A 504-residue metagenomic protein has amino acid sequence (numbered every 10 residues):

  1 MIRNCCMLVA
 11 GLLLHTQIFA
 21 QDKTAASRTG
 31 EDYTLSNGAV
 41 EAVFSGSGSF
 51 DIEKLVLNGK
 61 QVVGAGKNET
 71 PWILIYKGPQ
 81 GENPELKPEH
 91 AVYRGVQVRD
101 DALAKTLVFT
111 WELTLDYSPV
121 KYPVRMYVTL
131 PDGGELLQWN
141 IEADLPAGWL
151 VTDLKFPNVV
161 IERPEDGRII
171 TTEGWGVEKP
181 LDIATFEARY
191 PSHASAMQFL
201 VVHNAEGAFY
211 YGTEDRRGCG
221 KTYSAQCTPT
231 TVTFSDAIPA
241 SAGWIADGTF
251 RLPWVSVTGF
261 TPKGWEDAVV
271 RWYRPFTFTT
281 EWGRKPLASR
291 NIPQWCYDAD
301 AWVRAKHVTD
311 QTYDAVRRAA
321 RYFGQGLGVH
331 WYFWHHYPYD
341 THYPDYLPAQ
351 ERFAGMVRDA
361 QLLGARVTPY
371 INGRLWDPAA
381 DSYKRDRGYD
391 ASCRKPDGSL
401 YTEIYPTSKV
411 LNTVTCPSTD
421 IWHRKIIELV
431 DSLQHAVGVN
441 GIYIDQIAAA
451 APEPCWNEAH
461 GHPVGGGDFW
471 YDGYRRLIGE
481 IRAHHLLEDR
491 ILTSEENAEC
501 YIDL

Functional and structural regions predicted by a protein language model:
M1-N4: Positively charged n-region of N-terminal signal peptides that target proteins for export
C6-Q17: Bacterial N-terminal signal peptides
G30-D116, G167, V177: Acidic-aromatic substrate-binding/catalytic surfaces of carbohydrate-active enzymes
A39, I141, D247, A360 (+1 more regions): Conserved, mostly hydrophobic/aromatic
G46, L107-D166: Acidic, contiguous internal or C-terminal segments within carbohydrate-active enzymes that form a structured patch used
V96, A102, Y117, G148-P157 (+1 more regions): Conserved structural scaffold segments of CAZyme catalytic domains across common CAZy folds
E351-A354, R358, R366-V437: Active-site-adjacent "subsite" loops/lids of carbohydrate-active enzymes
V414-L504: Active-site neighborhood of glycoside hydrolase catalytic domains
